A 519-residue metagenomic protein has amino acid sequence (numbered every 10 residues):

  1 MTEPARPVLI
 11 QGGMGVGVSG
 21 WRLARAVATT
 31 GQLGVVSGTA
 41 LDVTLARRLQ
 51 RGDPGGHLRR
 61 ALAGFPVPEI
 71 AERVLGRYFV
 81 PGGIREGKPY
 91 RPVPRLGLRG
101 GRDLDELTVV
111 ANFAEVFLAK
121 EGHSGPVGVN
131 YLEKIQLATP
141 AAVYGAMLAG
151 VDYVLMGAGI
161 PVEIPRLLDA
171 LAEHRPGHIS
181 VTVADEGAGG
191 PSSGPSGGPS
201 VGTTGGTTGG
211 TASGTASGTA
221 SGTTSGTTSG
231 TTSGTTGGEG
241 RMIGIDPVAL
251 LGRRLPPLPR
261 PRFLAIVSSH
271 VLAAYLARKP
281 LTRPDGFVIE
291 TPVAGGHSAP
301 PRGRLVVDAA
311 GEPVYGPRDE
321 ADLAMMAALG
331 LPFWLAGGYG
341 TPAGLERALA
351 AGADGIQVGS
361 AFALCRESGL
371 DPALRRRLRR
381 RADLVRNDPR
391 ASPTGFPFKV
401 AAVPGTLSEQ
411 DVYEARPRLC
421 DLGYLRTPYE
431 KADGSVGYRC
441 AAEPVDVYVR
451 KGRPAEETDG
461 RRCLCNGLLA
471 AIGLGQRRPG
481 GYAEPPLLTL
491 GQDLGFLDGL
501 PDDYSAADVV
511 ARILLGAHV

Functional and structural regions predicted by a protein language model:
M1-G198, G202, G226-A328, Q492-V519: Active-site entrance/lid segments in N-terminal catalytic domains of soluble metabolic enzymes
E3, V8-L9, M14-G15, I135 (+6 more regions): Mixed-charge, polar/low-complexity N-terminal
G13-G17, V267, A327-L345, G359: Glycine-rich adenosine-cofactor-binding loop
V27, A348-L349: Hydrophobic residues within well-ordered alpha-helices
L41-D42, P284, I289-L323, A327-A328 (+3 more regions): Conserved active-site-proximal phosphate/metal-binding subdomains
G197, V201, G222, G226 (+3 more regions): Mature cores of small secreted peptide/protein domains
